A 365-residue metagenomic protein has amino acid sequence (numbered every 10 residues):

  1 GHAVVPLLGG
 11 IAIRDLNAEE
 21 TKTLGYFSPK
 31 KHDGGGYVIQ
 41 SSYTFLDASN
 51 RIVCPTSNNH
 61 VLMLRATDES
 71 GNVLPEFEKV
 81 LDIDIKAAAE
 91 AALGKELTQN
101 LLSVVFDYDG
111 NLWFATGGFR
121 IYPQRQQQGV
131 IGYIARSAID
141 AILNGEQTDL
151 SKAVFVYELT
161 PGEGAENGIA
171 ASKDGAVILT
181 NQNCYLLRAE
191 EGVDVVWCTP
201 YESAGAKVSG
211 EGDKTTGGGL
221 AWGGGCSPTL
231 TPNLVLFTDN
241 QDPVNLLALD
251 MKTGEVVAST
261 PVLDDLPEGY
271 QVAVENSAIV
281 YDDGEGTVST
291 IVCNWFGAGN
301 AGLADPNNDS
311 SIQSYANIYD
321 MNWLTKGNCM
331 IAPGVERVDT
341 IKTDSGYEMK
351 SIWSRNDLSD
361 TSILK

Functional and structural regions predicted by a protein language model:
G1, K30-A48, A88-V105, P161-A171 (+3 more regions): Repeated scaffold domains used in trafficking and secretory/extracellular systems, primarily beta-propellers
G1-P6, D15-G36, G71-G94, W113 (+7 more regions): Aromatic (tryptophan-biased) beta-strands that constitute blades/sheets of beta-rich domains
H2-P6, R51-P55, N111-A115, G175-I178 (+2 more regions): Conserved beta-propeller blade signature
V5-P6, P55-S57, Y122-Q128, I178-T180 (+3 more regions): Short, solvent-exposed loop/turn segments at conserved positions within beta-propeller repeat blades
G10-A12, N58-L62, G118-P123, N183-Y185 (+2 more regions): Short glycine/acidic-enriched loop and turn motifs that connect beta-strands
I13-D15, M63-R65, P123, I131-I134 (+3 more regions): Conserved blade-register residue in beta-propeller folds
I169-D283: Long, internal scaffold/assembly segments composed of regular secondary structure
L234-T238, V244, N276-K365: Loop/turn-rich, solvent-exposed surfaces of beta-rich toroidal or solenoidal domains
